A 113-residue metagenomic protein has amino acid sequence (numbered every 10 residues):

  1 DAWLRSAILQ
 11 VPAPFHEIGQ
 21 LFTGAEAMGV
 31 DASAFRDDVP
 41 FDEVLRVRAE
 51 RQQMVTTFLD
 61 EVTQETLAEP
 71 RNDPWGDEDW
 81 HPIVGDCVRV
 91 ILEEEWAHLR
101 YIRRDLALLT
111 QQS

Functional and structural regions predicted by a protein language model:
D1-D31, P70-S113: Short, contiguous alpha-helical
A25-A68, D86-I91: Acidic/histidine-rich alpha-helical segments that form the ligand environment of transition-metal centers
